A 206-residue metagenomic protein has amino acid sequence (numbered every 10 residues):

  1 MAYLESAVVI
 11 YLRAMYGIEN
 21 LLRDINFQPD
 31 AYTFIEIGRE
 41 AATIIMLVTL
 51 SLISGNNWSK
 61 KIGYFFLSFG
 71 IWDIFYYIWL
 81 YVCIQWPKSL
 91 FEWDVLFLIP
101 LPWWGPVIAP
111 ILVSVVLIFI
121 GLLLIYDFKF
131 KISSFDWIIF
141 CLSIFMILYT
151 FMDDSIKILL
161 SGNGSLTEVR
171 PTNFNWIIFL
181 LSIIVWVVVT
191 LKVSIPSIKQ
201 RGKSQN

Functional and structural regions predicted by a protein language model:
A2-R13, G70-S89: Transmembrane alpha-helix/helix-exit interface in multi-pass inner-membrane proteins
Y16-Y32: Perimembrane loop-to-helix junctions flanking transmembrane segments
L21, V82-L101: Membrane-interface interhelical connector segments
F27-T49, L98-F119, P171-L180: Membrane-interface loop-to-helix entry segments
I44-L50, L112-L124, F140-S155, W176-V193: Hydrophobic core of alpha-helical transmembrane segments in multi-pass integral membrane proteins
G55-I71, K131-L142: Interfacial segments of alpha-helical transmembrane regions
Q85-W86, I125-D127, M152-G164: Juxtamembrane "helix-exit" motif on the non-cytosolic side of transmembrane helices
I125-K131, V189-Q205: Membrane-interface capping segments at transmembrane-helix boundaries
